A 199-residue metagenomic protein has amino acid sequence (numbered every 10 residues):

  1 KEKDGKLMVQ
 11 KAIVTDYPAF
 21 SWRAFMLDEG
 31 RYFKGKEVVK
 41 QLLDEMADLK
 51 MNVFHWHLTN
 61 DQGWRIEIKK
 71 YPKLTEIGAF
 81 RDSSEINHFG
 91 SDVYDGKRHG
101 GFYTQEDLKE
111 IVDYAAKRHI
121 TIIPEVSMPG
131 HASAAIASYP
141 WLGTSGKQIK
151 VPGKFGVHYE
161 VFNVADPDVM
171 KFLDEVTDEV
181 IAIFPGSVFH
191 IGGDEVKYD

Functional and structural regions predicted by a protein language model:
K1-K171, V176-H190: Feature activates predominantly on carbohydrate-active enzymes
D194-D199: N-terminal leader/propeptide and maturation segments of large enzyme subunits in energy/redox metabolism and hydrolases
